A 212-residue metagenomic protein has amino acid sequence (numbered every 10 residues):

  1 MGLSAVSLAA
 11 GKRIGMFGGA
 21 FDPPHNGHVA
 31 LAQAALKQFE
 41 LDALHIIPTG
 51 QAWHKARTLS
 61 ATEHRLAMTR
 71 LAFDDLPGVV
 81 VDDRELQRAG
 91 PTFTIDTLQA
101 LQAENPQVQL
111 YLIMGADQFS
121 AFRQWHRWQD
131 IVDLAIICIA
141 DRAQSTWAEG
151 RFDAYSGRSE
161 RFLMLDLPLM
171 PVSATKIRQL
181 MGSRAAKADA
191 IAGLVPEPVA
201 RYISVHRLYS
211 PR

Functional and structural regions predicted by a protein language model:
M1-R212: Nucleotidyltransferase catalytic core that binds NTPs
